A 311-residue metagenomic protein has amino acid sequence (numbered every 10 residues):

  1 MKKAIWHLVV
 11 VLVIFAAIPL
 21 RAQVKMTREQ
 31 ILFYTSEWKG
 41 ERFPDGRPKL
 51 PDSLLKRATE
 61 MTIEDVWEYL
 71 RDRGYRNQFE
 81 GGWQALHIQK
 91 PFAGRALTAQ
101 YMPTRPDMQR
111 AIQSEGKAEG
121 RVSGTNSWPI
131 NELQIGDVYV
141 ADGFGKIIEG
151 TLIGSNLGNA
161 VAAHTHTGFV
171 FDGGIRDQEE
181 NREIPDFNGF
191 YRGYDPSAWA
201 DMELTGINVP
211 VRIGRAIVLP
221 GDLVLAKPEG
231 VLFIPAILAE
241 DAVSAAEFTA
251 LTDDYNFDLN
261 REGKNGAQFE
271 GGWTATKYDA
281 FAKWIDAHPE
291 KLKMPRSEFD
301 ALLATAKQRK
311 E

Functional and structural regions predicted by a protein language model:
M1-A4: Positively charged n-region of N-terminal signal peptides that target proteins for export
H7-A17: Bacterial N-terminal signal peptides
I18-A22: Sec/Tat signal peptide C-region and signal peptidase I cleavage site
Q23-W67, R71-R73: N-terminal pre-domain segments of enzymes
G46, V161, D222-V224: Buried hydrophobic positions in well-ordered alpha/beta secondary-structure cores of metabolic enzymes
A58-D65, Y69-P220, I234-E311: Feature captures the catalytic cores and cofactor-binding loops of soluble hydro-lyases/lyases that act on carboxylate
G230-L232: Channel- or pocket-lining gating/hinge segments that regulate access to a cavity or pore
